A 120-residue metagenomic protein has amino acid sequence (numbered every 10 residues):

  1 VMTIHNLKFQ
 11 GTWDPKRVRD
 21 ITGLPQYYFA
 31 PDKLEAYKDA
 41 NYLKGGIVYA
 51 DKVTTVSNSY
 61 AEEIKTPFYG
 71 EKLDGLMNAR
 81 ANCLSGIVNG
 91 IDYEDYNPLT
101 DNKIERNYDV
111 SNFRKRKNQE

Functional and structural regions predicted by a protein language model:
V1-E120: Catalytic cores of nucleotide-sugar-dependent glycosyltransferases that transfer UDP/GDP/TDP-activated
